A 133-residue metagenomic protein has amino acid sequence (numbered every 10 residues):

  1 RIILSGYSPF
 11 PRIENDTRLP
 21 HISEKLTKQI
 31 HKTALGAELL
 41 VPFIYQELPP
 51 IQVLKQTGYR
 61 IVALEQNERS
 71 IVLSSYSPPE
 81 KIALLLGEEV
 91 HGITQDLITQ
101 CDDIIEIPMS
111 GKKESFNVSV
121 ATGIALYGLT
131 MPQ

Functional and structural regions predicted by a protein language model:
R1-Q66, T130: RNA substrate-binding interface of SAM-dependent RNA methyltransferases
S5-G6, E65, E88, I105-K112: Short beta->alpha connector loops at strand-helix junctions that form conserved, small/polar/Pro-enriched
D16, S74-Y76, D96-T99: Short amphipathic alpha-helical segments
L26-H31, H91-L97: Short, glycine/polar-rich helix-capping loops at beta-to-alpha or helix-loop-helix junctions that flank or form
P49-P50, V72-S74, I93: Short acidic active-site motifs
Q95-Q133: Structured adenosyl-cofactor binding patch, chiefly the S-adenosyl-L-methionine
